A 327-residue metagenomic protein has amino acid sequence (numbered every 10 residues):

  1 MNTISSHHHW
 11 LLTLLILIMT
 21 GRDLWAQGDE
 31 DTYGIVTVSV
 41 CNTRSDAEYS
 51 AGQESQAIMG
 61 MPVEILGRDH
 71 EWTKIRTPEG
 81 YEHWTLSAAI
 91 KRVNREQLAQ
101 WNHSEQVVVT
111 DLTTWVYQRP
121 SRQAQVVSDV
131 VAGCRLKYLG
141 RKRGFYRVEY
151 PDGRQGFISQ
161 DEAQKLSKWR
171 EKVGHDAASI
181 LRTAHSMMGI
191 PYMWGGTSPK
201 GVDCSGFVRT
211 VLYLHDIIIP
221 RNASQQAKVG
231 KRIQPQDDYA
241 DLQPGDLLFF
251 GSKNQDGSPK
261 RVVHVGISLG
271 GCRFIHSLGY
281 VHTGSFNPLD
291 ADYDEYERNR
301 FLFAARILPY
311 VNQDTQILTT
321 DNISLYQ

Functional and structural regions predicted by a protein language model:
N2-L11: Bacterial N-terminal signal peptides that target proteins for export
Q27-D31, D69, T77-V108, S121 (+3 more regions): Boundary regions of SH3-family modules and the immediately adjacent low-complexity/disordered segments in eukaryotic
V36-I65, V109-Y138, Y192: Beta-loop motif signature
G60, T73-T77, G133, Y146-Y150 (+1 more regions): SH3/SH3-like beta-barrel fold
A124, Q236, V262-H264, S268-Q327: Aromatic- and glycine-rich peptidoglycan recognition patches
A184, G196-H215: Active-site nucleophilic cysteine motif
I219-T283, L289: ...with weaker cross-activation on analogous glycine-rich loops/strands in unrelated enzymes
